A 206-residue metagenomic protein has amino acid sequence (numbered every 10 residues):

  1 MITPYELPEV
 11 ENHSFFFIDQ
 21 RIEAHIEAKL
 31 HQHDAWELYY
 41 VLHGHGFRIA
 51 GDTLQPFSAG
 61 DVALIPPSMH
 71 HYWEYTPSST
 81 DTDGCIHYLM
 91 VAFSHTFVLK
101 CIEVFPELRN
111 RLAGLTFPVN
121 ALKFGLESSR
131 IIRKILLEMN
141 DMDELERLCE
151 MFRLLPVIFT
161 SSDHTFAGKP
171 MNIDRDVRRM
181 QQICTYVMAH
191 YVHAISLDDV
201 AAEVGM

Functional and structural regions predicted by a protein language model:
M1-A63, M69: Generic protein-terminus/edge-of-domain signal
I2-F15, M69-K134, S161: A hydrophobic/aromatic-rich effector-binding and dimerization subdomain of bacterial HTH-type transcriptional regulators
L30, E103, M171-R175: Pocket-edge positions in alpha/beta enzyme catalytic cores
A35, C85-H87, L148: A structure-centric signal for secondary-structure junctions around beta-strands
L38, L89-V104, R178-A189: A short, hydrophobic secondary-structure junction motif
F47, Y72, H190: Detector for the N-terminal beta1/A-loop initiation region of ABC nucleotide-binding domains
L122-E127, N140-D199, E203-V204: Short, Lys/Arg-enriched, Trp-marked, Pro/Gly-tolerant hinge/linker segments that flank
